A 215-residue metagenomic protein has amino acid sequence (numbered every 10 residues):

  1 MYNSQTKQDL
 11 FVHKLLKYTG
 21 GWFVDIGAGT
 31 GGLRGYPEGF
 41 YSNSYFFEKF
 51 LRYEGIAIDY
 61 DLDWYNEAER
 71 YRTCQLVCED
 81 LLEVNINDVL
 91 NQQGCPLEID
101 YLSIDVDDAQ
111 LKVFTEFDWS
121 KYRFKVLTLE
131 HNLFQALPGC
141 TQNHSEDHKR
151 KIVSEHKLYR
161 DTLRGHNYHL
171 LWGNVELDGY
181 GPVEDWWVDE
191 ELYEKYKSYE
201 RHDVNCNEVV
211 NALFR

Functional and structural regions predicted by a protein language model:
Y2-N85: SAM cofactor-binding core of SAM-dependent methyltransferases, primarily the Rossmann-like beta-alpha-beta module
H13, L82, N87, L111 (+1 more regions): Non-transmembrane alpha-helical segments in soluble domains of secreted/periplasmic/extracellular proteins
R34, G39-F46, L51-E54, C74 (+2 more regions): Conserved acidic-Pro-Pro-aromatic motif
V89-G94: Conserved amphipathic alpha-helix within the SDR
